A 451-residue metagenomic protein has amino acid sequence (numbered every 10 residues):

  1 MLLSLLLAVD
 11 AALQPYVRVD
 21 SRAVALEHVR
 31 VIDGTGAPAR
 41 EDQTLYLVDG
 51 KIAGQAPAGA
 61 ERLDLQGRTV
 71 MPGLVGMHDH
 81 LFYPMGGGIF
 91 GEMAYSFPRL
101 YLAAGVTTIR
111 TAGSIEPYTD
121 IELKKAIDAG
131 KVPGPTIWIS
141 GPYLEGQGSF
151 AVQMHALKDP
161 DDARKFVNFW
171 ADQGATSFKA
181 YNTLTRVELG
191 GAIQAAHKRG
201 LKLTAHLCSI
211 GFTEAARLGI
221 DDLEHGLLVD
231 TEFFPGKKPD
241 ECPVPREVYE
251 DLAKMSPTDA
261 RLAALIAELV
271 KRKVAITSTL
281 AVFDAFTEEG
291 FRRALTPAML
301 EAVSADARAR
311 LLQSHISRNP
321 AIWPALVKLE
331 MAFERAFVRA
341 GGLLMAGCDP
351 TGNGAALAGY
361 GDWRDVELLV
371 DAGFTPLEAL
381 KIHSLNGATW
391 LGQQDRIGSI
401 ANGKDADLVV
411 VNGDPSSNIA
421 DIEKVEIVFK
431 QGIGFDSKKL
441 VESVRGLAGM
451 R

Functional and structural regions predicted by a protein language model:
Y16-A23, V31, T35-M71: Histidine-rich, glycine-flanked metal-binding segment
V29, L45, G50, G67 (+14 more regions): Divalent metal-coordination and catalytic microenvironments
V29, P320-W323, V327-K328, A332 (+2 more regions): C-terminal helical cap
R68-K131, Q147-F150, H155, D161 (+3 more regions): Metal-associated gating/positioning segment near the N- to mid-region
F97-Y118, P135-Y143, D172-L184, I193 (+4 more regions): Divalent metal-dependent hydrolysis catalytic cores, especially in the metallo-beta-lactamase
P142, Q147-Q194, K198, C242-S256: Active-site gating/metal-coordination segments in enzymes
F169-K179, L184, V229-A372, L447 (+1 more regions): Active-site neighborhoods of metal-dependent hydrolases
N402-A448: C-terminal cap of metal-dependent C-N hydrolases
